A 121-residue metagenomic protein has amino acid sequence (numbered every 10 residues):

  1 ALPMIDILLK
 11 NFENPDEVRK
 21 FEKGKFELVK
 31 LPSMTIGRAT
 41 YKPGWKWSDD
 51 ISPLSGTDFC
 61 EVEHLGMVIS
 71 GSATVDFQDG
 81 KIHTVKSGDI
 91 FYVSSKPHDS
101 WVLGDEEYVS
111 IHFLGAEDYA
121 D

Functional and structural regions predicted by a protein language model:
A1-T40, S48: A short, N-terminal "cap"/entry segment at the start of jelly-roll beta-barrel domains of the cupin/DSBH fold
M34, L54-D79: Glycine- and acidic-residue-biased ligand/ion/polar-headgroup-sensing regions
G37, K81-H83, V109: Short beta-strand segments
R38-F59, S95: Conserved short histidine dyad/triad with adjacent acidic residue
Q78-K96: Short acidic-glycine-tyrosine-enriched beta hairpin
S94-A120: Ligand-binding loop in jelly-roll beta-barrel domains
